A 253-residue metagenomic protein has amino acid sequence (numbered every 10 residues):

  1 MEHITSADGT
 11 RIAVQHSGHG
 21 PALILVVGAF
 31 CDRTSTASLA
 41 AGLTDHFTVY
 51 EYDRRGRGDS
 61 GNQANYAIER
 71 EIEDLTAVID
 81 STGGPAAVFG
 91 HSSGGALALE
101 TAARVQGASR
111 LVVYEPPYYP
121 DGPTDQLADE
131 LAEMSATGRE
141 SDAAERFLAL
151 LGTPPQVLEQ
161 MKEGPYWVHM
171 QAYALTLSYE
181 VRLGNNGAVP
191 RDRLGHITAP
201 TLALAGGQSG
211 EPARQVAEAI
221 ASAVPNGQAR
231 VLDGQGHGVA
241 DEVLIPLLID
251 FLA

Functional and structural regions predicted by a protein language model:
H3-G61: Conserved HGGG/HGGXW glycine-rich cap/lid loop of the alpha/beta-hydrolase fold
A41, Y50-F89: Active-site loop/oxyanion-hole signature of alpha/beta-hydrolase fold enzymes
G84-G122: Conserved hydrolase catalytic core segment
P116, P120-Y166, Y179-E180: Helix-rich cap/lid subdomain of alpha/beta-hydrolase
P165-V189: Hydrophobic, aromatic-rich cap/lid helix
I197, A203-A205: Short beta-strand/loop motif that positions the catalytic acidic residue of the alpha/beta-hydrolase fold
G210-V216: Conserved alpha/beta-hydrolase "acid-adjacent" motif
V231-I245: Catalytic histidine-centered segment of alpha/beta-hydrolase-like enzymes
